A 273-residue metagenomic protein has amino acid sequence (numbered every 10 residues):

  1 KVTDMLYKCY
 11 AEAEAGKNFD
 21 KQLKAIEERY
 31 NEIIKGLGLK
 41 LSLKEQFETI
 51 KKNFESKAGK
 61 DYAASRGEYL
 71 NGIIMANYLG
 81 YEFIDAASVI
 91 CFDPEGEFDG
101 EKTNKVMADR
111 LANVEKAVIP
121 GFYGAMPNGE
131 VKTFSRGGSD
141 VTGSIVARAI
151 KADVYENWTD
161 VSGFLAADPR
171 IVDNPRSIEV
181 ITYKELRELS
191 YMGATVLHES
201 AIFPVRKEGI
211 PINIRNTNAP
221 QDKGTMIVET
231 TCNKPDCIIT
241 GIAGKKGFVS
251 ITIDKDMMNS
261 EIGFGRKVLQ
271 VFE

Functional and structural regions predicted by a protein language model:
K1-L197, I202: Nucleotide/pyrophosphate-binding catalytic subdomain
K40-L43, L197-S200, P211-P220, I253 (+1 more regions): Flexible, glycine/charged-enriched surface loops at secondary-structure junctions
F54, I181-E185, R215-E229: Short flexible/disordered coil segments
D93, N128, A166-A167, N213-R215 (+2 more regions): Short helix/loop capping segments that flank catalytic or ligand/cofactor-binding pockets
V161-G163, I212, N216-Q221, T231 (+1 more regions): Glycine-rich beta-alpha junction loops
K223-E273: A conserved regulatory-domain signal marking ACT and ACT-like small-molecule sensing domains and adjacent regulatory
